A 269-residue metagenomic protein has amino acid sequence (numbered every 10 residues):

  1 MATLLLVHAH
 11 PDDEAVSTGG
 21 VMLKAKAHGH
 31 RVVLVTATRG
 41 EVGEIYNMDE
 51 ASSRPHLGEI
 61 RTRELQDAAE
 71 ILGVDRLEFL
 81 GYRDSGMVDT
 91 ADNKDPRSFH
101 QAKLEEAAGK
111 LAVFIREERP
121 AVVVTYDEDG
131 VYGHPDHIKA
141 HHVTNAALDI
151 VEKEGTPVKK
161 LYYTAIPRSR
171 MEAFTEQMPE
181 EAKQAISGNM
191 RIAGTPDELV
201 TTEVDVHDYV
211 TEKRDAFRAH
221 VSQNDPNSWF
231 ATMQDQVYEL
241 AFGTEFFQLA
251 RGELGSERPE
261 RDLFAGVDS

Functional and structural regions predicted by a protein language model:
M1-E118, A146-E154, Q248-P259: Active-site rim/loop-helix segments in enzyme catalytic domains that contact anionic ligands
M1-L5, D92-N93, R97, Q101-S269: Metal-dependent de-N-acetylase/amidase catalytic core
